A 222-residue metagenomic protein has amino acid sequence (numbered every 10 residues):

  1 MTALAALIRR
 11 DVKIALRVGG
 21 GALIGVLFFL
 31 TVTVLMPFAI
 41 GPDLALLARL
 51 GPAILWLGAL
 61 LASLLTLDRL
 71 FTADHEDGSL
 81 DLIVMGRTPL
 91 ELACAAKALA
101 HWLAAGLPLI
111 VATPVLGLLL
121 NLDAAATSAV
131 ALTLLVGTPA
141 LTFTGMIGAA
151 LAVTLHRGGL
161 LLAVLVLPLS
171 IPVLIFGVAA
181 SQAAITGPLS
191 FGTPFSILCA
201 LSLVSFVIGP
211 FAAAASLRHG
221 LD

Functional and structural regions predicted by a protein language model:
M1-G25: Aromatic- and glycine-rich beta-strand/loop motifs that create alpha-glucan
G19-G41, W56-A59, L165, L169-F176 (+1 more regions): Hydrophobic alpha-helical transmembrane segments of multi-pass membrane transport/permease proteins
G51-L67, F71: Long, hydrophobic alpha-helical segments
L64-V84: Transmembrane helix boundary and interhelical loop/hinge segments in multi-pass membrane proteins
T88-W102, A129, L162-V164, P194: Membrane-interface alpha-helices at helix entry/exit sites of multi-pass transporters
A95-L120, A140, T144, G177-V178: Hydrophobic alpha-helical transmembrane segments that constitute the membrane-spanning cores of multi-pass membrane
S128, T133-L167, R218-D222: A structural motif at transmembrane helix-loop-helix junctions in multipass membrane proteins
L203-D222: Junction motif at the cytosolic side of a transmembrane helix
